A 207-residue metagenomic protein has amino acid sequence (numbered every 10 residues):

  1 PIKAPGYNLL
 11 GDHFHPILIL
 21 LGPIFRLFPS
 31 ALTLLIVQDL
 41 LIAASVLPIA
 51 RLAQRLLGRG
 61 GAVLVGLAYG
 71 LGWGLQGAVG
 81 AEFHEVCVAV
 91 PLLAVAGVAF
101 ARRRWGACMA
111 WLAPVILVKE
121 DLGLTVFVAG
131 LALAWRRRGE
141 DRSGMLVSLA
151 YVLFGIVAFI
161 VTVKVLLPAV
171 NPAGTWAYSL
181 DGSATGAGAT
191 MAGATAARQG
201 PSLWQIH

Functional and structural regions predicted by a protein language model:
K3-S30: Short hydrophobic/aromatic helix or loop-helix immediately within or flanking a transmembrane segment in polytopic
I17, I36-A44, L71, H84-V95 (+2 more regions): Membrane-embedded alpha-helical segments of multi-pass membrane proteins, especially the transmembrane helices
L32, I36-L56: Transmembrane-helix motifs of polytopic, lipid-linked glycan transferases
A43, V63-G74, G80-E82, A113-L117: Transmembrane and membrane-interface helices of multi-pass, inner-membrane envelope-modifying transferases
P48-R51, A68, L75, V79 (+4 more regions): Specific aromatic-rich, kink-prone transmembrane helix
A99-E120, R142-A150: Short hydrophobic alpha-helices at membrane interfaces in multi-pass membrane enzymes
L124-I156: Perimembrane helix-loop-helix junctions
G144-H207: Membrane-lumen/periplasm interface segments of specific transmembrane helices in polyprenyl phosphate-linked
